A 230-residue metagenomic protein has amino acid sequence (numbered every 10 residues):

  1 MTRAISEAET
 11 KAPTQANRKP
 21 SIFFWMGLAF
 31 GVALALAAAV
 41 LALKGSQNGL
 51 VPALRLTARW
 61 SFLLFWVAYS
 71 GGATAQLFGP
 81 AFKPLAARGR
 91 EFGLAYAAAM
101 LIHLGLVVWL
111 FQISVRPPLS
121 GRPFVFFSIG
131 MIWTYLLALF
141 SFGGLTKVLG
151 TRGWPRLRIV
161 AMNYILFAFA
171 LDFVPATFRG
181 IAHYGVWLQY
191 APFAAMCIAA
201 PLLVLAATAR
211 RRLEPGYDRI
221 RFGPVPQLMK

Functional and structural regions predicted by a protein language model:
T2-K230: Membrane-embedded alpha-helical bundles that constitute the cytochrome b-like, heme-associated redox core of multi-pass
